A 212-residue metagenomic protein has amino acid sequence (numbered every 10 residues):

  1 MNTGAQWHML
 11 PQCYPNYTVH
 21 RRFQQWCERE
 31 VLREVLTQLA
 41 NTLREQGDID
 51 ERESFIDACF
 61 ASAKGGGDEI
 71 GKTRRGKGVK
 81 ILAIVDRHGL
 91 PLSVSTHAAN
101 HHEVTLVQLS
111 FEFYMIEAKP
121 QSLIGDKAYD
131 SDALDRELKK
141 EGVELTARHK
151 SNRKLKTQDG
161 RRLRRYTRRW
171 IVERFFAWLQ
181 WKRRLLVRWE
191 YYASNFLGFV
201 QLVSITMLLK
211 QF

Functional and structural regions predicted by a protein language model:
M1-F212: Short alpha-helical elements
